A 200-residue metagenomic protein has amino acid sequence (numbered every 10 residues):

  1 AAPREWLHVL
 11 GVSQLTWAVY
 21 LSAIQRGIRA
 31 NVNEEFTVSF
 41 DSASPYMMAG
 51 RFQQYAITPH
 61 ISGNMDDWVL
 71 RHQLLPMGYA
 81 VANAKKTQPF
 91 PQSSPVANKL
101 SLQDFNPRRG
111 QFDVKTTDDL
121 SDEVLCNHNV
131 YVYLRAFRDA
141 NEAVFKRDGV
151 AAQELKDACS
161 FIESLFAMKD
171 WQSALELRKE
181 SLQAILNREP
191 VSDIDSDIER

Functional and structural regions predicted by a protein language model:
A1-D104: Glycine-rich phosphate/ribose-binding loops and adjacent secondary-structure elements that form binding surfaces
R71-R200: C-terminal extensions of enzymes
